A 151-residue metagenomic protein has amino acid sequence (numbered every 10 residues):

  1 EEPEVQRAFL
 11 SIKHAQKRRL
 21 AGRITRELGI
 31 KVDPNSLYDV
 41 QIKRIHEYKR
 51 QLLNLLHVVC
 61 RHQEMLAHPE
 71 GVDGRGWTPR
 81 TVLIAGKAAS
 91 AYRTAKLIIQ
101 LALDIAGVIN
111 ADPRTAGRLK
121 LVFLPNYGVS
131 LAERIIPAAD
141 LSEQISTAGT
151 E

Functional and structural regions predicted by a protein language model:
E1-E151: Catalytic cores of carbohydrate-active enzymes across secretory and cytosolic contexts
